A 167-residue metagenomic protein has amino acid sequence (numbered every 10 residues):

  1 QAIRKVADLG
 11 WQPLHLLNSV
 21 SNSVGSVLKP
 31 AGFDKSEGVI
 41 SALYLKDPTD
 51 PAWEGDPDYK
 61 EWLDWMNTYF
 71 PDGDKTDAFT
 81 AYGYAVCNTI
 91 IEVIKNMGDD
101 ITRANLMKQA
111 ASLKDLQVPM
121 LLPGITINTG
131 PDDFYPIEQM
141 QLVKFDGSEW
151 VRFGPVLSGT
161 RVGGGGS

Functional and structural regions predicted by a protein language model:
Q1-S167: Extracytosolic ligand-binding ectodomains
